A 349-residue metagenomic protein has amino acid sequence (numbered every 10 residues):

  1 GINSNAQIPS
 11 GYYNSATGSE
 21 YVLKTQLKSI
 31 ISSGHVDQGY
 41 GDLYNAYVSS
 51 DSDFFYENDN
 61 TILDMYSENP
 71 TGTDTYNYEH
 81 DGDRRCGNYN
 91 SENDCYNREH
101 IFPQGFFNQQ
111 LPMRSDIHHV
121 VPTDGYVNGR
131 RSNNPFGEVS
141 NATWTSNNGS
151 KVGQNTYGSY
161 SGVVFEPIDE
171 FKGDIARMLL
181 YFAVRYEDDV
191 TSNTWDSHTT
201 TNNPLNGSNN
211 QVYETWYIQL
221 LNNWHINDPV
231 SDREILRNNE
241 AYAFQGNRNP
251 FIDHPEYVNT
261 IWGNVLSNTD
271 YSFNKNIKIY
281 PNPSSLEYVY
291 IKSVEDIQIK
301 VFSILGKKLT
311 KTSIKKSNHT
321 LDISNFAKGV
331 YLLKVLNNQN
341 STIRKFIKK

Functional and structural regions predicted by a protein language model:
G1-P9, K307, I343: Bacterial Sec-dependent N-terminal signal peptides
S4-G72: N-terminal module-boundary/linker segments of secreted carbohydrate-active enzymes
C86-N97, Q104-V265: Domain-level detector of nuclease and nuclease-like folds in predominantly extracellular/periplasmic contexts
W262-Y280, L286: Residue-level detector of functionally pivotal "anchor" positions at catalytic/ligand-binding pockets or at interdomain
K292-Q298: Short proline/glycine-enriched turn/loop motifs at strand-loop junctions of beta-rich domains
V301-L309, Y331: Short, glycine-anchored, charge-dense loop/turn motifs used at functional sites
K308-F326, Q339-T342: Glycine-centered tight-turn motifs at strand-turn-strand junctions
K328-K349: C-terminal tail/sorting-segment detector
